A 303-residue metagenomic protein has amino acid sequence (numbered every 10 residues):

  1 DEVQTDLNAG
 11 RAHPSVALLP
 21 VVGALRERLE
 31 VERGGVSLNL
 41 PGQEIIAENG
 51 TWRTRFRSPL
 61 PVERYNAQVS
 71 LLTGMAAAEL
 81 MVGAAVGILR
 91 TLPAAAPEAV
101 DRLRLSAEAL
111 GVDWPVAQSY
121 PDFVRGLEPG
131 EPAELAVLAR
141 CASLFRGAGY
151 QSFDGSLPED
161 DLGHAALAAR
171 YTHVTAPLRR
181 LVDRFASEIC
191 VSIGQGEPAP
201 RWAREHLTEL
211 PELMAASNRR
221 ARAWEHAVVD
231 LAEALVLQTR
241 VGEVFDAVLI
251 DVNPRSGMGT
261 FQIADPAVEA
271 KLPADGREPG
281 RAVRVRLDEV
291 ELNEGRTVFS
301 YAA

Functional and structural regions predicted by a protein language model:
D1-R281, V290-T297: Electropositive polyanion-binding surfaces
F299-A303: Short, compositionally biased
